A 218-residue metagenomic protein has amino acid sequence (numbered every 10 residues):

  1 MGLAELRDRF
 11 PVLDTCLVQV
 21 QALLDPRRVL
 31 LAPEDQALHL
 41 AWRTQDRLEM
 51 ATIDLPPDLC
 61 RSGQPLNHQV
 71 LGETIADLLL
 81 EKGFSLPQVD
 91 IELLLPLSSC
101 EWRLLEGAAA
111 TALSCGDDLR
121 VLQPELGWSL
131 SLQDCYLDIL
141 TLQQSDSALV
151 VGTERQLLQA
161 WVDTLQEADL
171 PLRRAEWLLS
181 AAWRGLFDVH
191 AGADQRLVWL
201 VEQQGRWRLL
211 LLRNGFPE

Functional and structural regions predicted by a protein language model:
G2-R7, P11-I53, S85-P87, W128-E218: Small-residue (GG/TT-enriched) beta-loop-alpha framework at ligand/catalytic clefts
L30, E92-L94: Short, well-ordered beta-strand segments
L38, L59-C60, S99-W102, R206: Short acidic, S/G/P-rich loop/turn micro-motifs used as interaction or catalytic elements
M50-K82: N-terminal phosphate-binding loop and adjacent alpha-helix
P57, H68-Q69, G83-F84, L95-L149: Internal amphipathic helical hairpin motif
T74, D118-E125, A160, T164: Amphipathic alpha-helical segments that form well-ordered structural scaffolds and often line/cohere around active
E81-I91: N-terminal glycine/serine-rich phosphate-binding loop of ATP-dependent small-molecule kinases, especially carbohydrate
